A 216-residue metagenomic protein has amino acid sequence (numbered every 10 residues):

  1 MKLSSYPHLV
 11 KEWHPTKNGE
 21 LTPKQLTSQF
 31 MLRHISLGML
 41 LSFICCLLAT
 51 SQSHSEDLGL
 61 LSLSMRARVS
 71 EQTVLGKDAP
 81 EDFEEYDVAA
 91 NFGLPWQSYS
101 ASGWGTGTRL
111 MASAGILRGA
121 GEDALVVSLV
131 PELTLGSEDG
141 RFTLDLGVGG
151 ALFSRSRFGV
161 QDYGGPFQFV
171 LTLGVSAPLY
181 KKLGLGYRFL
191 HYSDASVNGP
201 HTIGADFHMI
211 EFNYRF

Functional and structural regions predicted by a protein language model:
M1-L58: Cleavable N-terminal export/targeting peptides
Q52-L61, L94-T106, G121, E138-T143 (+1 more regions): Short loop/turn motifs that connect adjacent beta-strands in outer-membrane beta-barrel proteins
G59-A67, W104-A112, V127, F142-V148 (+2 more regions): Transmembrane beta-strands of outer-membrane beta-barrel proteins
R66-Q72, M111-L117, G149-A151, L190-Y192 (+1 more regions): Outer-membrane beta-barrel pore domains and translocons
V74-K77, L117-G119, R157-Q161, A195-G199: Extracellular loop and loop/strand-boundary signature of outer-membrane beta-barrel proteins
P80-D82, D123-L125, G165-Q168, T202-G204: Short sequence motifs at beta-strands and strand-loop junctions characteristic of Gram-negative outer-membrane
Y86-V88, G204-F216: Outer-membrane beta-barrel "beta-signal"
A90-L94, L133-S137, A177, Y214-F216: Residue-level signature of outer-membrane beta-barrel architecture
